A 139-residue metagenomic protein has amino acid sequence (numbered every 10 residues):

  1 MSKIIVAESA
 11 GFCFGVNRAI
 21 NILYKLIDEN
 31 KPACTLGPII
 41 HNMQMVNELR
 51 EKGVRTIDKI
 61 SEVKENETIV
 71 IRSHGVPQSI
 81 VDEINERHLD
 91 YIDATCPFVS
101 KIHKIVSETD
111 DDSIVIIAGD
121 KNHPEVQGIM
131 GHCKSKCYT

Functional and structural regions predicted by a protein language model:
M1-T139: The feature marks the mature, well-folded catalytic cores of soluble enzymes
